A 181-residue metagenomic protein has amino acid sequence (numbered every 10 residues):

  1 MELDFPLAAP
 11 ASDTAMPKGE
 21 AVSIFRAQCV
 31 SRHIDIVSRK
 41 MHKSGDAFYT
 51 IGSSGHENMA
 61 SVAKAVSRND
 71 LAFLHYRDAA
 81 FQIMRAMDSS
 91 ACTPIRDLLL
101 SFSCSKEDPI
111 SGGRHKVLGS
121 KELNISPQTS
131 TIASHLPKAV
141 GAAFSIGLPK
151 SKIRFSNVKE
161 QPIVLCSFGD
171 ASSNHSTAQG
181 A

Functional and structural regions predicted by a protein language model:
M1-A47, N69, R96: Cofactor-/ligand-binding subdomain signature composed of acidic, glycine-rich, tryptophan-containing flexible loops
H33-I36, K43-A181: Cofactor-binding active-site loop characterized by glycine-rich and histidine/acidic residues
